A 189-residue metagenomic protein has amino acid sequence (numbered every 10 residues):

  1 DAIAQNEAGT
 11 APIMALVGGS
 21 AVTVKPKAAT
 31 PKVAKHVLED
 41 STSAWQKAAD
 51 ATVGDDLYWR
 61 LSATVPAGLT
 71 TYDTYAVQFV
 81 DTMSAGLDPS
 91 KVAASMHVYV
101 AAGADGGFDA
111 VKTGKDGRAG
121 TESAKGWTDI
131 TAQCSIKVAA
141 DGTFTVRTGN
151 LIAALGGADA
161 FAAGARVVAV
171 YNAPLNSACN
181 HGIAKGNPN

Functional and structural regions predicted by a protein language model:
D1, D50, D105-N180: Extracellular adhesion/glycan-binding regions together with long Ser/Thr- and acidic-residue-rich low-complexity tracts
A2-G19, L61, D73-A76, D81 (+1 more regions): Serine/threonine-enriched low-complexity regions used as flexible
A2-K32, H36-A44, G107-T128: Acidic Ser/Thr-enriched surface turn/capping motif at secondary-structure junctions
L16-D73, V80: Serine/threonine-rich, low-complexity linker/repeat segments that form flexible spacers/stalks
V22-V24, K35, L61, F79 (+4 more regions): Hydrophobic beta-strand residues in large extracellular and virion-surface proteins
G54, G114, G182-G186: Glycine-centered loop/turn motifs
G54-Y58, T74-A76, A93-S95, D141-T143 (+1 more regions): Extracellular structured ligand-interaction cores
S62-A104: Low-complexity, serine/threonine/proline/glycine-rich extracellular segments that form mucin-like
